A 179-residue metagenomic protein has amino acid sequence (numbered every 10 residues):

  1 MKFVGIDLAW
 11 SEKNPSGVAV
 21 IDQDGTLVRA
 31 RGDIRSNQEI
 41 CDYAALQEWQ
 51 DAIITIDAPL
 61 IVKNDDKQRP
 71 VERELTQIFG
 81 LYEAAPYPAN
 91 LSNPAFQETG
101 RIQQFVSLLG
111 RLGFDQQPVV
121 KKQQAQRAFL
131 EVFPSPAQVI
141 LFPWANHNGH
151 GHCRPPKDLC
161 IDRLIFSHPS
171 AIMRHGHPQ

Functional and structural regions predicted by a protein language model:
M1-V4, L8-Q179: RNase H-like (RuvC/DEDD) metal-dependent nuclease/polynucleotide-processing core
